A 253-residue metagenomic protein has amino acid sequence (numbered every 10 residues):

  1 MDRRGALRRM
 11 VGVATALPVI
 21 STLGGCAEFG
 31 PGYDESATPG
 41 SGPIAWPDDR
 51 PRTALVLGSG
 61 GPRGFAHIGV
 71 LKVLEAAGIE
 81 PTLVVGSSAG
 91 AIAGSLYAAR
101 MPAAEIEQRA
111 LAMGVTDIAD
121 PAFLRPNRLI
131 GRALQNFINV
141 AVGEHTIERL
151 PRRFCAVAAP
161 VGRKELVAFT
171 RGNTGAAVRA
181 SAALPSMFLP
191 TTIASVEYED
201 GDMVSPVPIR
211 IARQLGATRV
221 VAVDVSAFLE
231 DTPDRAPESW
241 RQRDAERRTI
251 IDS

Functional and structural regions predicted by a protein language model:
D2-V84, L96-S253: Patatin-like phospholipase
G86, G90: Gly/Ala-rich beta-loop-alpha elbow adjacent to hydrolase catalytic centers
